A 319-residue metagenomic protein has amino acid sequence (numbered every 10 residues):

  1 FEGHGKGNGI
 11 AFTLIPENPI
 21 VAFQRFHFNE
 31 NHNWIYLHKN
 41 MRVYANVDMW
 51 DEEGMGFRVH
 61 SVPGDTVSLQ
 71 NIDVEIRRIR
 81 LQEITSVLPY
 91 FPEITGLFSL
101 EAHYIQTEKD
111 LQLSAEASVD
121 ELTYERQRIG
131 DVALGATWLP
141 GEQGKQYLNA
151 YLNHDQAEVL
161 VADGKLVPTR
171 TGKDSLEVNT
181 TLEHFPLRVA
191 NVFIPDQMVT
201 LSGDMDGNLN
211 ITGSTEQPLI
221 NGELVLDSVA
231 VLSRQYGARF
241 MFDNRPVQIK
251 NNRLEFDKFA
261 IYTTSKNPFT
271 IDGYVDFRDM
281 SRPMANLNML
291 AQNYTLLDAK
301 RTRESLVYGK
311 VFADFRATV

Functional and structural regions predicted by a protein language model:
F1-N208, E216-F312: Interface amphipathic segments
D314-T318: Phosphate-interacting basic helix/loop segments used at nucleotide- and nucleic-acid interfaces
